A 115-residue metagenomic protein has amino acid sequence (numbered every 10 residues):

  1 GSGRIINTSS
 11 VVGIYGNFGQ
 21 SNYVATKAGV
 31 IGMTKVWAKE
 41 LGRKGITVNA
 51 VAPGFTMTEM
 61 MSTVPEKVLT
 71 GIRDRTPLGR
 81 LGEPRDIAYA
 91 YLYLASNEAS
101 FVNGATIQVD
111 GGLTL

Functional and structural regions predicted by a protein language model:
I6, V48-V51, M61, G104 (+1 more regions): Hydrophobic structural elements of the Rossmann-like NAD(P)H-binding subdomain that define the short-chain
S10: Residue(s) in the substrate-gating loop at a strand-loop-helix junction that position the organic substrate next
G13-Y15, L115: Conserved catalytic-site region of short-chain dehydrogenase/reductase
T26, T34: Active-site helix of classical SDR
I31, A52-T63: Short, flexible catalytic-loop segment of classical short-chain dehydrogenase/reductase
K39-R43, S100: Alpha-helical segment proximal to the catalytic Tyr-Lys
A50, D74-E98, V102, G111: C-terminal helical subdomain
S62-T76: A short C-terminal helix-loop "cap" of Rossmann-like NAD(P)-dependent dehydrogenase/epimerase domains
